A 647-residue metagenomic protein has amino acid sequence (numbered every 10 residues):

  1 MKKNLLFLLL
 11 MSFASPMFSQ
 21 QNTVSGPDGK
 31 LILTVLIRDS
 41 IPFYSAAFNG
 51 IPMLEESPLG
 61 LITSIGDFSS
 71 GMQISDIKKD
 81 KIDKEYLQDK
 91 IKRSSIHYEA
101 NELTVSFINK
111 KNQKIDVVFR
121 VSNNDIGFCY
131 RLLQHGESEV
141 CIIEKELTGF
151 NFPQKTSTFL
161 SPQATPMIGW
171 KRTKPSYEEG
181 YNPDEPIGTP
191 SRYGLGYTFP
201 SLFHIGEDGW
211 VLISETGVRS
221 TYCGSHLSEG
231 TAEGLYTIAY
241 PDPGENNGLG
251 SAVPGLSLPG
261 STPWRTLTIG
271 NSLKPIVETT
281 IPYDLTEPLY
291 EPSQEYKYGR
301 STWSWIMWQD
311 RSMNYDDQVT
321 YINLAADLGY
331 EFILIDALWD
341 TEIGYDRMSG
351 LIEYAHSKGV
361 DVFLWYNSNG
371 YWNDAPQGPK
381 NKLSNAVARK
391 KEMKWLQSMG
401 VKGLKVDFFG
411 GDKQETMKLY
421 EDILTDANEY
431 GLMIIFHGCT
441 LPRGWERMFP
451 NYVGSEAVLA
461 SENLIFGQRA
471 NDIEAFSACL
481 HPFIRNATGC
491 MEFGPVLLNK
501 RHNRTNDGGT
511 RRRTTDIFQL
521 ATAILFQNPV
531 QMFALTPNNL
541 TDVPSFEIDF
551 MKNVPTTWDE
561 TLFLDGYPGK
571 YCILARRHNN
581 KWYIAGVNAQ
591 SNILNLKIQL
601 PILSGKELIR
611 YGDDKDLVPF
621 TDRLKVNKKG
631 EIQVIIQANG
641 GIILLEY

Functional and structural regions predicted by a protein language model:
M1-Q21: Bacterial Sec-dependent N-terminal signal peptides
Q21-E278, D616-P619: N-terminal accessory beta-strand-rich subdomains and adjacent acidic, glycine-rich linkers that precede catalytic cores
L87, I91-H97, F550-L574: Edge strands and adjacent loops of beta-rich recognition modules
S257-L328, F332: An acidic-aromatic substrate-binding cleft motif
D336-T515: Aromatic- and carboxylate-enriched substrate-binding clefts and catalytic-loop regions of carbohydrate-active enzymes
I517, A521-L562: Catalytic cores of secreted or luminal carbohydrate-active enzymes
Y567-L603, I642-L645: Carbohydrate-binding surface patches
L624-Y647: C-terminal beta-strand-rich structural cap/linker in extracellular carbohydrate-active enzymes
